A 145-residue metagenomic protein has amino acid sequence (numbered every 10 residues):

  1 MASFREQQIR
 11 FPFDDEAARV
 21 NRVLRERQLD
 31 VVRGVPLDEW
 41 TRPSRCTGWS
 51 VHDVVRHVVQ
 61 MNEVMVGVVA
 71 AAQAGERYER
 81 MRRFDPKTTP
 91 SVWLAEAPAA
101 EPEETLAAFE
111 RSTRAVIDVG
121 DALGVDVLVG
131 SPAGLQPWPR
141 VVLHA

Functional and structural regions predicted by a protein language model:
M1-E16, V64-L128: Short, helix-capping/interhelical loops that line the mouth of catalytic, cofactor-, or ligand-binding pockets
F4-R56, M65-V66: An N-terminal domain-cap segment
R22, E26, R56-V59, E63 (+3 more regions): Generic structural signal for well-ordered, non-transmembrane alpha-helical segments in soluble/cytosolic regions
D38-R83, V127-A145: Short, contiguous alpha-helical
